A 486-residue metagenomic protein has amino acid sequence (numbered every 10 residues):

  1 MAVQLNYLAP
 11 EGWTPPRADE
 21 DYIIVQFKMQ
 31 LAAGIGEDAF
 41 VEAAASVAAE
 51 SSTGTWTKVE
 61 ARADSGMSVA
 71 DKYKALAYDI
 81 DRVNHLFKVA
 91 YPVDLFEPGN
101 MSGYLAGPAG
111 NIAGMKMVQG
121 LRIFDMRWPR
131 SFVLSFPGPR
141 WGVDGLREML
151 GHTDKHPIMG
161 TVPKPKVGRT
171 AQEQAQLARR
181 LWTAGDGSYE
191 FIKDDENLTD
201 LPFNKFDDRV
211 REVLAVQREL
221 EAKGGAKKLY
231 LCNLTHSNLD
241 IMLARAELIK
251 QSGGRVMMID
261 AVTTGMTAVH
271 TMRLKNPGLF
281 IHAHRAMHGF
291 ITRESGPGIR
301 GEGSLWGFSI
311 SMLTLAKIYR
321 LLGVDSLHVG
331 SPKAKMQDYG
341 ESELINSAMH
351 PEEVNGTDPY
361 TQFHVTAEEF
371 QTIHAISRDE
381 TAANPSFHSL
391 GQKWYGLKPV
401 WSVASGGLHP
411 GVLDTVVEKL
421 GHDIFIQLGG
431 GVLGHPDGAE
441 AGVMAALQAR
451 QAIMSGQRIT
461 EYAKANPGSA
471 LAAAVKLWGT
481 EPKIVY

Functional and structural regions predicted by a protein language model:
M1-G185: N-terminal capping/small domains of soluble enzymes
Q26-D38, P157-Q176, K228-I241, M287-I310 (+1 more regions): Active-site mouth loops of central-metabolism enzymes
Q176-D195, G253: Catalytic domains of carbohydrate-active enzymes, especially glycoside hydrolases
A178, D207-Q217, L243-A246, V269-H270 (+5 more regions): Generic structural signal for well-ordered alpha-helices, preferentially at hydrophobic/aromatic core positions
D186-V210, S331-A334, D338, V432: Glycine-rich, proline-tolerant flexible connector loops at the mouths of alpha/beta enzymes
R209, V213-Y230, L234-K250, G265-A268 (+1 more regions): N-terminal active-site wall of soluble small-molecule enzyme domains
A244-E247, S252-G429, G438: Catalytic alpha/beta core domains of metabolic enzymes, predominantly
A439-Y486: Extended, intrinsically disordered, low-complexity segments
